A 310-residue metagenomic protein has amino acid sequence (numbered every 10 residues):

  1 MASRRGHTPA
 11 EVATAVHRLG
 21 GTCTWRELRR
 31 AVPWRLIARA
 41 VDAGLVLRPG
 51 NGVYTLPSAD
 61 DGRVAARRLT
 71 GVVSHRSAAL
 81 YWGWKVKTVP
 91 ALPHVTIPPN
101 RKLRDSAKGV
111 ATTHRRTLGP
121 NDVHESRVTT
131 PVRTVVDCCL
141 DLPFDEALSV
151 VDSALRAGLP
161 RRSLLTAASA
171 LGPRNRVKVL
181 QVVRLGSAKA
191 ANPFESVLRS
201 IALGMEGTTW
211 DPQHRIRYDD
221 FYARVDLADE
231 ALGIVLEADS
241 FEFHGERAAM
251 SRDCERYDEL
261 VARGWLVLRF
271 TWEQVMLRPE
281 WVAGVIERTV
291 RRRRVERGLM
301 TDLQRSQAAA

Functional and structural regions predicted by a protein language model:
M1-R176, R291-A310: Short gly/ser-rich loop at a beta-strand->alpha-helix junction or flexible surface loop bordering the NTP-binding
A2, G6-H7, V32, L155-A310: Surface segments flanking catalytic/ligand-binding clefts of nucleic-acid enzymes
